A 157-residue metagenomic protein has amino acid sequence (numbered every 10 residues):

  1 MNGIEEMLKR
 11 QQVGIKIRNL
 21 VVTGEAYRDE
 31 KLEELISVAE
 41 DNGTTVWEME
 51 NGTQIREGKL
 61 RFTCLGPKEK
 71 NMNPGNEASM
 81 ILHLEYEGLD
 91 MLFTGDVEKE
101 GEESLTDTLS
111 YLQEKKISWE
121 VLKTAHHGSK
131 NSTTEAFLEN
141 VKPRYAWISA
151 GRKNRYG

Functional and structural regions predicted by a protein language model:
M1-G157: Non-globular, low-confidence helical/coil segments that flank catalytic cores
